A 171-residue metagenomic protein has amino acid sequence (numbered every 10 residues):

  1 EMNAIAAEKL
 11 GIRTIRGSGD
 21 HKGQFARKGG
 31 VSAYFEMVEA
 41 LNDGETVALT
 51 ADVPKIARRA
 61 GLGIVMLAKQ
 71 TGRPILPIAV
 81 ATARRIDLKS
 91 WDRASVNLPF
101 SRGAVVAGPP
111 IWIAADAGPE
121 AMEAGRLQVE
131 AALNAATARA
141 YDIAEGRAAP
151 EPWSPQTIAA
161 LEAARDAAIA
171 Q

Functional and structural regions predicted by a protein language model:
E1-K28: Catalytic core of membrane glycerolipid acyltransferases/transacylases, capturing the structured, soluble-facing
G17, T50, P77-V80: Generic beta-sheet signal
S18, G30-V38, A136-T137: Hydrophobic, well-ordered secondary-structure segments that either form specific early membrane-associated helices used
H21, K28-Y34, A83-I86: Active-site and donor-binding regions of nucleotide-sugar-utilizing enzymes
A33-T71: Catalytic-site beta-strand/loop segments enriched in glycine and acidic/polar residues
A40-N42, E123-Q171: Membrane-interfacial terminal anchoring regions of lipid-handling membrane enzymes
A57-P119: A cross-family acyltransferase "interaction/gating" segment
